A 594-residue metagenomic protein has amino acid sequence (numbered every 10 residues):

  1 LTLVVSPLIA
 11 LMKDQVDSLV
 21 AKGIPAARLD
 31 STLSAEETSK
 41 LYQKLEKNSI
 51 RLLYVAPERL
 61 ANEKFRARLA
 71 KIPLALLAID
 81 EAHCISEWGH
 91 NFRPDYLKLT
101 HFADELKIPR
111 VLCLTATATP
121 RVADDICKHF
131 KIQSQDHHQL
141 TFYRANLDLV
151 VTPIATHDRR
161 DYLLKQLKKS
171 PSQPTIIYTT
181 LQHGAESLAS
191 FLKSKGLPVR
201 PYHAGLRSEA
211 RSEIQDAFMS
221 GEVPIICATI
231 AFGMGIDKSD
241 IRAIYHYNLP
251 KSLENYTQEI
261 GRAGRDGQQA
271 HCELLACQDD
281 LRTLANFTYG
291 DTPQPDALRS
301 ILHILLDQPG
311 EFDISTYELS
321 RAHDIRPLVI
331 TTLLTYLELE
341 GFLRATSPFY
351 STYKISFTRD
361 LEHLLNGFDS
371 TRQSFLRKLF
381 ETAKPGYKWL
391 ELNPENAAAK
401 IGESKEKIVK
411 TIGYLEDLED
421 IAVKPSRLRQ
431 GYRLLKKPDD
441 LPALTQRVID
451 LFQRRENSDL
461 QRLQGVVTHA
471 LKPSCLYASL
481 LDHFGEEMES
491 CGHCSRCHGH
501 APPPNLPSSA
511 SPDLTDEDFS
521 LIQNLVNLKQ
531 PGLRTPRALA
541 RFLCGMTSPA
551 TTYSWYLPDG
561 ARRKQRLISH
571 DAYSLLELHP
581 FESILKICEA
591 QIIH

Functional and structural regions predicted by a protein language model:
L1-L3, A10-L364, S370-T371: Helicase motor core with emphasis on the C-terminal RecA-like subdomain
P295-H594: Accessory DNA-binding and partner-docking regions appended to nucleic-acid-acting proteins, especially the terminal
